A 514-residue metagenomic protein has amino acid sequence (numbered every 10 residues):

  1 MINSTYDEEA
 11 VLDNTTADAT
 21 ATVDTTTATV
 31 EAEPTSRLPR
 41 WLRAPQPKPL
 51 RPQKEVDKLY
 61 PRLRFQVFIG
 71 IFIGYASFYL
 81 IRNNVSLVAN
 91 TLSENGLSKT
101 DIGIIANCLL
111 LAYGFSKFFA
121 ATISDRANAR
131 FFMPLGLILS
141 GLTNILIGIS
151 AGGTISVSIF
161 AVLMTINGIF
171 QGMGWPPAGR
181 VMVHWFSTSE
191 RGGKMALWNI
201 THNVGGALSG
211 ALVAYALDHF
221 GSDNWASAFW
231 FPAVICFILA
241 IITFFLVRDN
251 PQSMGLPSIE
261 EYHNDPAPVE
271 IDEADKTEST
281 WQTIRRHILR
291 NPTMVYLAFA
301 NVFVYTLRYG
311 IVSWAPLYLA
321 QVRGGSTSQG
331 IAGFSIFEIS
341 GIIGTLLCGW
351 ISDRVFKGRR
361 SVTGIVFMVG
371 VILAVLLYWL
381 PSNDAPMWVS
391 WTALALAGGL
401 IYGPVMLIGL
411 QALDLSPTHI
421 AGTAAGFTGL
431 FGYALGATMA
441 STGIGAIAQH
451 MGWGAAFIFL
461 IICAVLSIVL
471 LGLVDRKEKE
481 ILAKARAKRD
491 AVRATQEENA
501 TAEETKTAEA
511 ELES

Functional and structural regions predicted by a protein language model:
K48-P61, M254-Y296, V492: Juxtamembrane intracellular "pre-TM" segments in multi-pass secondary transporters
V85-L87, R290-L346, V405, A437-S441: Extracytoplasmic gate region of multi-pass secondary transporters
R126-L137, R354-M368: Cytoplasmic membrane-interface "Motif A"-like loop-to-helix N-cap segments of 12-TM Major Facilitator Superfamily
I138-T154, V369-N383: C-terminal ends and interior cores of transmembrane alpha-helices in multi-pass membrane transporters/permeases
L163-T201: Cytoplasmic helix-loop-helix junction between adjacent transmembrane helices in 12-TM secondary transporters
G192-V213, L217, G341, G429-A440: Glycine-rich segments within core transmembrane alpha-helices of 12-TM secondary carriers
W198-Q252: Helix-loop-helix hairpin linking two adjacent transmembrane segments in secondary transporters
G358-I408: C-terminal transmembrane helical hairpin of 12-TM major facilitator-type secondary transporters
